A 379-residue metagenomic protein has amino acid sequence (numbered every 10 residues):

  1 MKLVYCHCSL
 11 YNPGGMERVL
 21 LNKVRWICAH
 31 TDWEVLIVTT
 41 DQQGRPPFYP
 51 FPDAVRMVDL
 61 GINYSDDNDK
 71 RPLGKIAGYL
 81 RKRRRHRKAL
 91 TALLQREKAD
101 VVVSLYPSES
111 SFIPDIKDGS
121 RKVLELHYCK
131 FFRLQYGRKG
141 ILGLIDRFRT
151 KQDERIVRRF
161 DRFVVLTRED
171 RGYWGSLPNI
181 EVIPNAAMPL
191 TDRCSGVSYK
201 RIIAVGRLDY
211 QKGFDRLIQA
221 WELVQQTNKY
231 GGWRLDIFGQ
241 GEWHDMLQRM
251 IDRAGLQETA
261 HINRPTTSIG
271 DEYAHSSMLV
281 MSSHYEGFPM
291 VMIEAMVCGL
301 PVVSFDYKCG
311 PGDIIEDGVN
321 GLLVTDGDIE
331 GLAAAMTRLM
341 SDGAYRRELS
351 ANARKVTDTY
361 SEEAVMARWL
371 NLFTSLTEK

Functional and structural regions predicted by a protein language model:
Y5-P13, W26, H30-A77, Y173: N-terminal strand-loop element at the rim of the active site of nucleotide-sugar-dependent glycosyltransferases
G14-N22, K200, A204-Q225, E242-Q248 (+1 more regions): A conserved mid-protein helix/loop that constitutes part of the nucleotide-sugar donor-binding site
S104-E109, L126: Short His-centered aromatic/hydrophobic patch
G143-D192: Donor nucleotide-sugar binding/catalytic pocket of nucleotide-sugar-dependent glycosyltransferases
P265, H284: Aromatic "clamp/platform" in nucleotide-sugar-dependent glycosyltransferases that forms part of the donor/acceptor
P301-F305: Short hydrophobic beta-strand element within catalytic cores of glycosyltransferases and related nucleotide-activated
E316-G318, L322-I329, R338-G343, D358: Conserved acidic donor-binding segment of nucleotide-sugar-dependent glycosyltransferases
G331, R338, Y345-T359, R368-N371: A short, well-ordered alpha-helix in the C-terminal region of glycosyltransferases
